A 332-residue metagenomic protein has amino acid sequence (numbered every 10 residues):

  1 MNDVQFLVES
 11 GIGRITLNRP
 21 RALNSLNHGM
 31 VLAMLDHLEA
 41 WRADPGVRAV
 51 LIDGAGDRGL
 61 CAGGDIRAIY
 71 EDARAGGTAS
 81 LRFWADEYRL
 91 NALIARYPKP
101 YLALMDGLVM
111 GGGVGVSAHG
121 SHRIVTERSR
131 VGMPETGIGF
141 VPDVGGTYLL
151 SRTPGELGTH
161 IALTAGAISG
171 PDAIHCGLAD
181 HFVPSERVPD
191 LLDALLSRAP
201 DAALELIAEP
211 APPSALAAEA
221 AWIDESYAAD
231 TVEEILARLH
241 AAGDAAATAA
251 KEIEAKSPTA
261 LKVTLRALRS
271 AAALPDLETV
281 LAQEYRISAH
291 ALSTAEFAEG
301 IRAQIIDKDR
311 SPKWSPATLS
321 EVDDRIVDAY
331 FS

Functional and structural regions predicted by a protein language model:
M1-D53, A92: Conserved CoA-thioester-binding segment of acyl-CoA-metabolizing enzymes
I15, I52, D65, V116-S117 (+3 more regions): Hydrophobic/aromatic residues within transmembrane alpha-helices of multi-pass small-molecule transporters
G54-R89, G139: Glycine- (often His-adjacent) and acidic-residue-rich active-site loop that binds/positions the CoA thioester
I94-I138, H160-I161, A165-G166, G170: Glycine-rich beta-to-alpha active-site loop
G120-P142, H175-L191: Gly/Pro- and small hydrophobic-enriched strand-loop and loop-to-helix capping segments that sit at the rims
S151-R198: Loop-centered beta-sheet repeat module
L178-K256: Amphipathic alpha-helical blocks and their helix-capping loop/short-beta junctions
L239-A247, I253-S332: Long, low-complexity C-terminal extensions of enzymes
